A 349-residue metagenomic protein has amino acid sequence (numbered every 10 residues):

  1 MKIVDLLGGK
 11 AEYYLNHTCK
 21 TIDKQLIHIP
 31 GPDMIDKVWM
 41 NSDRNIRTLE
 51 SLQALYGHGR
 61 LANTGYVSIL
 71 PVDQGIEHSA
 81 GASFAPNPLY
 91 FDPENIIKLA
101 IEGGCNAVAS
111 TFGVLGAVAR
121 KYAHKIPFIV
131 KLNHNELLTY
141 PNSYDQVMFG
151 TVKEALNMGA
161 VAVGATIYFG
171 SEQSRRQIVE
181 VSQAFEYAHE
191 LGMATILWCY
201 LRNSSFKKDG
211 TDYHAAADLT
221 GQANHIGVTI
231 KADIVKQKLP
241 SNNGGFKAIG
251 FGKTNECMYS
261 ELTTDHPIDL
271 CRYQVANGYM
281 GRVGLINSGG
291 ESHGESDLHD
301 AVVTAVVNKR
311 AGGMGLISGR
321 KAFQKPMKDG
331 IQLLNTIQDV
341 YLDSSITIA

Functional and structural regions predicted by a protein language model:
M1-H78, S83, G116-K125, Y273: N-terminal amphipathic alpha-helix/helix-capping segment at the start of soluble metabolic enzymes
K2, V130, S345-A349: Short, highly charged low-complexity linear segments
K24-I29, A62, G75-I286, E295-G315 (+1 more regions): Alpha/beta enzyme core
S42, T264, G294-E295, M327: Hydrophobic alpha-helical scaffolding
F169-S171, E291-H293, A322-Q324: Short histidine/acidic/glycine/proline-rich micro-motifs that form metal- and phosphate-coordinating active-site loops
L285-E291, S318-K321: Glycine-rich beta-strand-to-loop/alpha-helix junction loops that act as flexible
A311-G312, A322-A349: C-terminal helical cap(s) of enzyme catalytic domains, especially alpha/beta-barrels
